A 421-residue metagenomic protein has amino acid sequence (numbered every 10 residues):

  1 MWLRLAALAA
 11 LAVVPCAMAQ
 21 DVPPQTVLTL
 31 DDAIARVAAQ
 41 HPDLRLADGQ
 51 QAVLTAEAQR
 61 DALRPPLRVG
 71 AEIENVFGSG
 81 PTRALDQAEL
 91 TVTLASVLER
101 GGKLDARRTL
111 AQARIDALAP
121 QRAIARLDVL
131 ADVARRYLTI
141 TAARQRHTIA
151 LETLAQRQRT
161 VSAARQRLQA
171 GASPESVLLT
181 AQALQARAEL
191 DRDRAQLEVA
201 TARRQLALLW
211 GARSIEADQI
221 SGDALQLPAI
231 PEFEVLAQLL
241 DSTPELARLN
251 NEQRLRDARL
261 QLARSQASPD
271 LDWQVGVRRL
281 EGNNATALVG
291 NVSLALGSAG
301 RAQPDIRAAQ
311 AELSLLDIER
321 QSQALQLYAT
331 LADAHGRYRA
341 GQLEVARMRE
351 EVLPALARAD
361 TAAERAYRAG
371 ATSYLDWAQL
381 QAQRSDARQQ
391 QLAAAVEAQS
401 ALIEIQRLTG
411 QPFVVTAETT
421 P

Functional and structural regions predicted by a protein language model:
M1-A7: Bacterial N-terminal signal peptides that target proteins for export
V14-C16: N-terminal signal peptide c-region/cleavage motif recognized by signal peptidases
Q20-L151, R157-V161, A172-L178, A186 (+4 more regions): Short flexible linkers and secondary-structure junctions
D21-P24, L28, D193-A237, D270-D272 (+2 more regions): Short, solvent-exposed, mixed-charge loop/turn linkers that connect secondary-structure elements
A35-R100, Q121, W210-A212, A237-E319 (+3 more regions): A small-residue-enriched
L44-D61, A125, V129-A150, R159-V161 (+5 more regions): Amphipathic alpha-helical coiled-coil segments
L85-D86, L179, L190-D193, L197 (+4 more regions): Outer-membrane beta-barrel domain signature
A125-S242, A334-G341, V345, R384: Periplasmic alpha-helical coiled-coil/stalk elements that build and connect Gram-negative outer-membrane
